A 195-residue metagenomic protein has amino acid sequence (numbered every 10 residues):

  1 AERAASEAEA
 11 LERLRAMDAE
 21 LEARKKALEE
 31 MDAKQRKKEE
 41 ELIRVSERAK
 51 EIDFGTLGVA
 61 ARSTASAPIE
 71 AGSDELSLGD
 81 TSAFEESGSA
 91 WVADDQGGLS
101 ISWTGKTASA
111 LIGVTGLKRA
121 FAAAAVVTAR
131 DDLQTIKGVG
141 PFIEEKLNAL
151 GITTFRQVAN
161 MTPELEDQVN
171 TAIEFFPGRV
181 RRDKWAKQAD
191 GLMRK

Functional and structural regions predicted by a protein language model:
A5-V59, A129-K195: C-terminal extensions
G58-A129: Autoprocessing Asn-cyclization modules and mimics
